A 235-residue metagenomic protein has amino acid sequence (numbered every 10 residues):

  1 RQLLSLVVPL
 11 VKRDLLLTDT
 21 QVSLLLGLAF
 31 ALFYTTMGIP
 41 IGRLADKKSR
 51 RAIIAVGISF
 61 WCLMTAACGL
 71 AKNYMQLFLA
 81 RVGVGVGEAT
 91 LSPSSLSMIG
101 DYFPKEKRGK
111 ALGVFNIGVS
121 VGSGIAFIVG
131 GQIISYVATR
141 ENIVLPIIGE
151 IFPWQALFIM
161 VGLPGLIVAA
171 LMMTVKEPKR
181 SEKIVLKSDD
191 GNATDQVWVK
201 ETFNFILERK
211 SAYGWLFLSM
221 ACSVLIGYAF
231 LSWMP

Functional and structural regions predicted by a protein language model:
Q2, F30-I39, A89, S123-G124: Residue-level signature of mid-helix packing/kink "hotspots" within the transmembrane helices of 12-pass Major
L4-S5, R209-P235: Extracytoplasmic gate region of multi-pass secondary transporters
V7-T36: Extracellular/periplasmic helix-loop-helix junction of adjacent transmembrane segments in MFS-like secondary
L16, S49, L70-Q76, G87 (+1 more regions): Helix-breaking motifs and short loop linkers at transmembrane-helix boundaries and internal kinks in secondary membrane
T36-M75: Conserved MFS/SLC helix-loop-helix module at the cytosolic interface between two early adjacent transmembrane helices
L79-V121: Cytoplasmic helix-loop-helix junction between adjacent transmembrane helices in 12-TM secondary transporters
F115-E177: Helix-loop-helix hairpin linking two adjacent transmembrane segments in secondary transporters
R180-L216: Juxtamembrane intracellular "pre-TM" segments in multi-pass secondary transporters
